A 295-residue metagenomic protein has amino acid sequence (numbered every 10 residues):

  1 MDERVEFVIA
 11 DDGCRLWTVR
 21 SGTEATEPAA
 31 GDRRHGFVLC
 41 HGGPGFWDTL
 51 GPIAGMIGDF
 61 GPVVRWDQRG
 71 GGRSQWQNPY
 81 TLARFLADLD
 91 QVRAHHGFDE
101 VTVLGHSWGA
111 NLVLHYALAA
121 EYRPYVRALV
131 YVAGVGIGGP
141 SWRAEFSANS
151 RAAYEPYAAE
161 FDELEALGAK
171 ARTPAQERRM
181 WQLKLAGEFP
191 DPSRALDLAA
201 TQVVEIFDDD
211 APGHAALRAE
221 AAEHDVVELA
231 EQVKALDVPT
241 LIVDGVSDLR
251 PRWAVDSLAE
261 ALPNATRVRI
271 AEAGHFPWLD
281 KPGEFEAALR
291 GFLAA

Functional and structural regions predicted by a protein language model:
D11-Q75: Conserved HGGG/HGGXW glycine-rich cap/lid loop of the alpha/beta-hydrolase fold
V64-W108, A287: Active-site loop/oxyanion-hole signature of alpha/beta-hydrolase fold enzymes
D99-A144: Conserved hydrolase catalytic core segment
A128-L167: Flexible "cap/lid" loop of the alpha/beta hydrolase fold
A166-A216: Conserved alpha/beta-hydrolase catalytic His-Asp/Glu region
L236, I242-D244: Short beta-strand/loop motif that positions the catalytic acidic residue of the alpha/beta-hydrolase fold
L249-A254: Conserved alpha/beta-hydrolase "acid-adjacent" motif
A265-A295: Catalytic active-site module of serine/aspartate enzymes centered on a nucleophile-bearing elbow/loop
